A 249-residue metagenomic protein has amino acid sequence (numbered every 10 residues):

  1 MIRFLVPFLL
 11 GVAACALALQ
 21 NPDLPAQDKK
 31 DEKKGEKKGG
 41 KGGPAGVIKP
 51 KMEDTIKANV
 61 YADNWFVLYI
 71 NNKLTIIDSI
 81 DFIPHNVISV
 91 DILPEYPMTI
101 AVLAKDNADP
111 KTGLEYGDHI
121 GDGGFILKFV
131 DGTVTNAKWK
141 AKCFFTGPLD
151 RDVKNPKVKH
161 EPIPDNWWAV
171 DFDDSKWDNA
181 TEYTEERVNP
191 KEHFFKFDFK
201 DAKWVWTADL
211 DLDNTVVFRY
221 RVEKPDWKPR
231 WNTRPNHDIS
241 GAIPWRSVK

Functional and structural regions predicted by a protein language model:
M1-Q27: N-terminal export/membrane-targeting signals
Q27-T75, V87-K249: Beta-strand-rich recognition domains
I76-I83: Extracellular beta-rich ligand/substrate-recognition surface
